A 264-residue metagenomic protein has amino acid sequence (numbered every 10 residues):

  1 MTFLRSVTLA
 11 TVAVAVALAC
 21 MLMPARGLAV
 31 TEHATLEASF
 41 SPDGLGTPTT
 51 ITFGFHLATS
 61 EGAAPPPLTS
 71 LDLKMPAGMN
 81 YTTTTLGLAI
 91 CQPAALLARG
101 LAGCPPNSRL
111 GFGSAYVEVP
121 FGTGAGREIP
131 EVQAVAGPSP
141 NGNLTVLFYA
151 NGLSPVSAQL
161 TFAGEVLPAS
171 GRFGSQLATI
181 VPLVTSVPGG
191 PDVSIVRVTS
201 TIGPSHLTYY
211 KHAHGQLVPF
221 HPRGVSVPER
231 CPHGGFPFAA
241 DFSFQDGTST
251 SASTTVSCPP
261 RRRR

Functional and structural regions predicted by a protein language model:
M1-V12: Bacterial N-terminal signal peptides that target proteins for export
L4-S6, M21, R26-G27: N-terminal prepro-regions of secreted/extracellular proteins
A10-L22: Bacterial N-terminal signal peptides
G27-R264: Ser/Thr/Pro/Gly-rich, low-complexity intrinsically disordered stalk/linker tracts of secreted and surface-exposed
